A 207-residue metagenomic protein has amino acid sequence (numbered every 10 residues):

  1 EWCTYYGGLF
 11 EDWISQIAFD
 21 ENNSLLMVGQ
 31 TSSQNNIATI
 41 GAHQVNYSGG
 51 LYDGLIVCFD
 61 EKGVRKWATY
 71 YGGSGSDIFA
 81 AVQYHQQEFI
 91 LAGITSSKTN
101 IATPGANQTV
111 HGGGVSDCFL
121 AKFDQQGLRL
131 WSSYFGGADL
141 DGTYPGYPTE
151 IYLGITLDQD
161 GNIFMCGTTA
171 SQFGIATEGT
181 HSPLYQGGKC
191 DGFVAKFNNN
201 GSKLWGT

Functional and structural regions predicted by a protein language model:
E1-T207: A sequence-level/structural motif corresponding to short, flexible coil/turn segments enriched in small polar residues
